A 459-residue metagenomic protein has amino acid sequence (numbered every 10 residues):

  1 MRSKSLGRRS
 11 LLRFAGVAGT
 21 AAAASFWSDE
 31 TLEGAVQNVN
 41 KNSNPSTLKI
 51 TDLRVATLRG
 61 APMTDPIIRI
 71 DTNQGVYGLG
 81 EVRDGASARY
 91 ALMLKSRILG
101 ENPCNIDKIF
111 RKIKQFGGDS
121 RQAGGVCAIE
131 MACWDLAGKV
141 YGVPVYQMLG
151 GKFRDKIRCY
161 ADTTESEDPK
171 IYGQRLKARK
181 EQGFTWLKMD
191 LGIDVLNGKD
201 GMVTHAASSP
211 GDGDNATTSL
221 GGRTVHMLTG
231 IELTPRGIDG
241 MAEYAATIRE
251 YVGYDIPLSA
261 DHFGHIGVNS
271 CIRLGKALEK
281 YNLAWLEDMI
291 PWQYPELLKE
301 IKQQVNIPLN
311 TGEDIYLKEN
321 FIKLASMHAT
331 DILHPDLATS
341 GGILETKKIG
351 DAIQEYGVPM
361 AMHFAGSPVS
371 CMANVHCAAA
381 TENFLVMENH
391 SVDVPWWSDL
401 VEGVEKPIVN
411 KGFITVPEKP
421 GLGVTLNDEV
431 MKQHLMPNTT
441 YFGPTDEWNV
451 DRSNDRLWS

Functional and structural regions predicted by a protein language model:
M1-A18: N-terminal secretory signal peptides and thylakoid transit peptides that target proteins across membranes
S25-A61, I68-I70: C-terminal segment of N-terminal export signals and the immediately downstream linker at the start of the mature
P66-Y77, K406-I408, I414-P417: Active-site and channel-lining beta-strand-loop segments that bind or position nucleotide-derived/phosphorylated
N73-V143, D455: Metal- or metallocofactor-binding catalytic centers and their adjacent structured scaffolds across diverse enzyme
A88, S96-R97, E101, N105 (+4 more regions): Shared catalytic-loop signature of beta/alpha-barrel
K156-Y160, T164-E300, Q304: Metal-dependent enolase-superfamily TIM-barrel catalytic cores that perform enediolate-based chemistry
L422-S459: Extended hydrophobic packing segments that form well-structured cores
